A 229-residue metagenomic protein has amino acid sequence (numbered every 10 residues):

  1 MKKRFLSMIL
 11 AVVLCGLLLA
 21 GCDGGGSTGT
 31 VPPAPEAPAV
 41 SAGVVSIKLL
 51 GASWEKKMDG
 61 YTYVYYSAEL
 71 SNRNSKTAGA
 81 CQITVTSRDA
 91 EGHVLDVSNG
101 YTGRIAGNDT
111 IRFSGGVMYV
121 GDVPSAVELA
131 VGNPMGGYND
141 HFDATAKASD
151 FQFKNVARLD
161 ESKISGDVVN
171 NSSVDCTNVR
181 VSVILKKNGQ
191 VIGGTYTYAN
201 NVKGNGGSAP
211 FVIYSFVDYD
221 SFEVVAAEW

Functional and structural regions predicted by a protein language model:
M1-I9: Bacterial N-terminal signal peptides that target proteins for export
L17-G21: C-terminal motif of bacterial Sec signal peptides marking the signal peptidase cleavage site
D23-G26: Bacterial signal peptide processing site
Y61-S67, R158-S165: Short, solvent-exposed loop/turn segments enriched in Ser/Thr/Gly
L70-S75, V168-S173: Asparagine-centered strand-capping/turn motif at beta-strand->loop junctions
G79-A80, A90-N99, K147, N188-Y196: Short beta-strand and strand-turn-strand segments in soluble, beta-rich domains
L95-D122, I192-D218: Intrinsically disordered, low-complexity Pro/Gly/Ser/Thr-rich segments with frequent PxxP/GP/PP motifs and embedded
V117-D160, N201, Y214-W229: Terminal connector regions
